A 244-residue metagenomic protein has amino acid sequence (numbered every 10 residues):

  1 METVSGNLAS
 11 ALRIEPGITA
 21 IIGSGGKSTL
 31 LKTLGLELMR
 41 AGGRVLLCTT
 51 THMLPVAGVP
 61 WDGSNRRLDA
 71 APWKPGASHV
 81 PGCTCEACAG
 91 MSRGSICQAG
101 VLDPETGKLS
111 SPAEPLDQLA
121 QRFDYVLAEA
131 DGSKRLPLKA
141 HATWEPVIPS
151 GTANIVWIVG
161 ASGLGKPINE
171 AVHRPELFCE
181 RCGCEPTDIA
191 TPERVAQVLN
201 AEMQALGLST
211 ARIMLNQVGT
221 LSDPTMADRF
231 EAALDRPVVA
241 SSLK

Functional and structural regions predicted by a protein language model:
E2-A41: Walker A (P-loop) phosphate-binding motif
I21-I22, L46-T50, Q98-G100, V126-G132 (+3 more regions): General beta-strand structural signal in soluble alpha/beta enzymes
G35-P104: N-terminal phosphate/diphosphate-binding loop that engages ATP/GTP or pyrophosphate donors across diverse enzyme folds
N65-P75, E170-I189: Acidic, Ser/Thr-rich peripheral helices and adjacent loops at domain boundaries
C97-A140, E145: Phosphate-binding/switch loop-helix module in NTP-utilizing enzymes
A142-L164, R174-R181: Inter-motif core of Ras-like GTPase G domains
G160-S162, E180-E202, T210-P224, S241-K244: G-domain G4 guanine-recognition motif of GTPases
D228-K244: Canonical P-loop GTPase G-domain recognition
